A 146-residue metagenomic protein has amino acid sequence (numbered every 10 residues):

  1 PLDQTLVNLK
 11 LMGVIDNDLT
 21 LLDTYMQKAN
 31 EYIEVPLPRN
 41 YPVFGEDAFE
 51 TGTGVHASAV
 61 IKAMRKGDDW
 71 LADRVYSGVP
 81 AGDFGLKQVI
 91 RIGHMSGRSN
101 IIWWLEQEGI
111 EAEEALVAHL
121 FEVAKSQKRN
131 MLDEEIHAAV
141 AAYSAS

Functional and structural regions predicted by a protein language model:
P1-L22: C-terminal helical cap(s) of enzyme catalytic domains, especially alpha/beta-barrels
I15-S146: A mid-to-C-terminal "edge-of-domain" accessory segment
